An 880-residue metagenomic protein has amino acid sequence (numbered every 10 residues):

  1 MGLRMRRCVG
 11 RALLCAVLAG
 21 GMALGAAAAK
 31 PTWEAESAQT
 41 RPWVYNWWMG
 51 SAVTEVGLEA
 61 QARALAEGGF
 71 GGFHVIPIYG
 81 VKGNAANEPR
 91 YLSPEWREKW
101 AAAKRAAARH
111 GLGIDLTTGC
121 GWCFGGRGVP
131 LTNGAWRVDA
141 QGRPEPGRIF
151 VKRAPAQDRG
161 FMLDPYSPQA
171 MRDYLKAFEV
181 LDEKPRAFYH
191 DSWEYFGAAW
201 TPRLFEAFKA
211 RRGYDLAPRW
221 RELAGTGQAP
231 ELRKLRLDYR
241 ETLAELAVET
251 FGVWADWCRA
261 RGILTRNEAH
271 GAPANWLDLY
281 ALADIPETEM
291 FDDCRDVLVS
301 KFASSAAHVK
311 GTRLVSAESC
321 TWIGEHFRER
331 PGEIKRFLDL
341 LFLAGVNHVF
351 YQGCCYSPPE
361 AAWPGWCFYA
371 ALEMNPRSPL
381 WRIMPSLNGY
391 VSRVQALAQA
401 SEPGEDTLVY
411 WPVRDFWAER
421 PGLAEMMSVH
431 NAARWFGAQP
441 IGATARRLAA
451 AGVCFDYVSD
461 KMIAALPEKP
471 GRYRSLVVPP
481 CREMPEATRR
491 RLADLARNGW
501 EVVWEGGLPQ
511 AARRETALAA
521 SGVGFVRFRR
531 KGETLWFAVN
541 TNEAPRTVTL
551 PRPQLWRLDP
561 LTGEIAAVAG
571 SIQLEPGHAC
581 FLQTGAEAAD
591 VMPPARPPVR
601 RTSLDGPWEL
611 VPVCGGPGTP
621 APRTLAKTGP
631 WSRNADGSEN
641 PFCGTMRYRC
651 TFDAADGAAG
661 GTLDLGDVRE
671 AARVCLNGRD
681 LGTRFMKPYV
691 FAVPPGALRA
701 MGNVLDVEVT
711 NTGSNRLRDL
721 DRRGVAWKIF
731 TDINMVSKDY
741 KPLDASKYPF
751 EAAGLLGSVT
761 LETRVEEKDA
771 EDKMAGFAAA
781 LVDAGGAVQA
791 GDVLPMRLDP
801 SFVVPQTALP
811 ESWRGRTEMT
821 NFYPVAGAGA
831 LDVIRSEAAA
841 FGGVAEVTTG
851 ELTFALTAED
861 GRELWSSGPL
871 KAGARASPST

Functional and structural regions predicted by a protein language model:
G2-L14: Bacterial N-terminal signal peptides that target proteins for export
A12-A23: Bacterial N-terminal signal peptides
A28-G72: Mature N-terminal segment immediately following signal peptide/propeptide cleavage in secreted/periplasmic
W43, T54, L58-E59, G72-F73 (+8 more regions): Carbohydrate-binding surfaces of carbohydrate-active enzymes
D139-Q141, A398, D415, Q573-E639 (+2 more regions): Accessory carbohydrate-binding/adhesion or oligomerization-edge regions at the termini of glycan-active proteins
F642-A655, Y689-F691, W813-A845, R875-P878: Short beta-strands within extracellular/lumenal beta-sheet-rich domains
F652-A654, A658-N677, R684, L705-V709 (+3 more regions): Aromatic-lined ligand-binding clefts that engage carbohydrates, nucleic acids, or primary amines
F685-P688, G861-S879: Extracellular carbohydrate recognition and processing domains and analogous Trp-centered ligand-binding platforms
